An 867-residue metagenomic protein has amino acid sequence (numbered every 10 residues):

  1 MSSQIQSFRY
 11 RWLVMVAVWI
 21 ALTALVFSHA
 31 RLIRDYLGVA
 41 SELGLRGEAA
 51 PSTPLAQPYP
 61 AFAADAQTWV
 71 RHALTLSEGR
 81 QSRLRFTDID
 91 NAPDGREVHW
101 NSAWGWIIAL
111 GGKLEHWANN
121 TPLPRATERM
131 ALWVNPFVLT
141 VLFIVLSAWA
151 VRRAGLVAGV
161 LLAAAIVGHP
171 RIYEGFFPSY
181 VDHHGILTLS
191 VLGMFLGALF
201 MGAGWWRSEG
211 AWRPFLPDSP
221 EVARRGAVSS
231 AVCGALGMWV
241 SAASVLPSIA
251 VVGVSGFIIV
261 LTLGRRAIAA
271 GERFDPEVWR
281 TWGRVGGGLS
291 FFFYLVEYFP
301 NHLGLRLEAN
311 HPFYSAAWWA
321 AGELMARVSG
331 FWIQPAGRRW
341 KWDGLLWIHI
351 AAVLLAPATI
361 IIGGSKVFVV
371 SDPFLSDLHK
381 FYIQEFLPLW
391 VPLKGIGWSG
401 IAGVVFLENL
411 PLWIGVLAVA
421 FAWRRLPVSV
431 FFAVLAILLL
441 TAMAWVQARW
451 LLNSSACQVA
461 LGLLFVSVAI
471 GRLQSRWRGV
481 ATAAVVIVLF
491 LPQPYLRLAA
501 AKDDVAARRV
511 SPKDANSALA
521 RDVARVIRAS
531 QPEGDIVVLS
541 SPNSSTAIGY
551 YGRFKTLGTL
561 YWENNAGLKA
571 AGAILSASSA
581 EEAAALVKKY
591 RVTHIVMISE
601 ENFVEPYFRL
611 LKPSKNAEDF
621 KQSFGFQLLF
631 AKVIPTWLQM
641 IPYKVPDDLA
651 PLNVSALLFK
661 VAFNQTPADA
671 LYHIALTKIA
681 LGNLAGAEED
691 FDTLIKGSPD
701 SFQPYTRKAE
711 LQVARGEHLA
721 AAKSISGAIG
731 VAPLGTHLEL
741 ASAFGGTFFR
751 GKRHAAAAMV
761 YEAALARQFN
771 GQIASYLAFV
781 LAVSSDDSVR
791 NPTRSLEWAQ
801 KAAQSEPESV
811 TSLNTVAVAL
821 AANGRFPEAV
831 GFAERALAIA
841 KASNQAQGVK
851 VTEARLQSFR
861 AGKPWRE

Functional and structural regions predicted by a protein language model:
M1-T53, V160, F331-A352, V480-A483: Start-transfer (signal-anchor) and selected internal transmembrane alpha helices of multi-pass inner/ER membrane
S2-Q6, F200-V228, I259-V278, M325-R339 (+2 more regions): Membrane-interface junctions at the ends of membrane-embedded or membrane-associated helices
I33-W149, A158-A165, H169-L192: Active-site lumenal/periplasmic loops and adjacent helix-entry segments of GT-C-fold, multi-pass membrane
S41-G47, P492-E710, A714-L719, K723 (+3 more regions): Extracytoplasmic
V134-W149, V157-E209, P214, V222-L263 (+3 more regions): Membrane-embedded helix bundles of polyisoprenyl
N310-G330, L346-V434: Alpha-helical transmembrane segments at the extracellular/periplasmic loop-to-helix junctions of multi-pass membrane
L345-V353, A460, V466-A499: Signature aromatic-anchored transmembrane alpha helix within multi-pass, membrane-resident enzymes that catalyze glycan
I414, L439-L440, A444-V480: Hydrophobic/aromatic-rich transmembrane helices and adjacent perimembrane loops
